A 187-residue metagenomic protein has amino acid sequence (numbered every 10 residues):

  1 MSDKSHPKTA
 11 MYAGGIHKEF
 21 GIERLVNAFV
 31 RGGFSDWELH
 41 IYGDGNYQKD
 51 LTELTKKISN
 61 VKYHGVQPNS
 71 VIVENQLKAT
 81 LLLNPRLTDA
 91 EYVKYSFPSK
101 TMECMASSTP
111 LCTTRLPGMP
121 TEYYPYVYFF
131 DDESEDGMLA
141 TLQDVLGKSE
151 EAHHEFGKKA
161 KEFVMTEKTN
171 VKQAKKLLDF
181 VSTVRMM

Functional and structural regions predicted by a protein language model:
M1-F29, L39-H40: Conserved donor-binding/catalytic core segment of Leloir-type glycosyltransferases
I22, V26-K62, M187: A conserved nucleotide-sugar
K49-Q76, L81: Nucleotide-activated donor-binding/catalytic signature segment of Leloir-type glycosyltransferases, i.e., the conserved
V73, S96-A106, P117-T121: Short alpha-helical segment that forms part of, or immediately flanks, the ligand-binding pocket in carbohydrate-active
Q76-Y95, T109: Acidic donor-binding loop of glycosyltransferase active sites
P85-R86, S107, T113-R115, T121 (+1 more regions): Conserved acidic donor-binding loop of glycosyltransferase catalytic domains
P125-D136, D144-E150: Conserved acidic donor-binding segment of nucleotide-sugar-dependent glycosyltransferases
E150-S182: A charged, aromatic-enriched C-terminal amphipathic alpha-helix characteristic of glycosyltransferases across folds
